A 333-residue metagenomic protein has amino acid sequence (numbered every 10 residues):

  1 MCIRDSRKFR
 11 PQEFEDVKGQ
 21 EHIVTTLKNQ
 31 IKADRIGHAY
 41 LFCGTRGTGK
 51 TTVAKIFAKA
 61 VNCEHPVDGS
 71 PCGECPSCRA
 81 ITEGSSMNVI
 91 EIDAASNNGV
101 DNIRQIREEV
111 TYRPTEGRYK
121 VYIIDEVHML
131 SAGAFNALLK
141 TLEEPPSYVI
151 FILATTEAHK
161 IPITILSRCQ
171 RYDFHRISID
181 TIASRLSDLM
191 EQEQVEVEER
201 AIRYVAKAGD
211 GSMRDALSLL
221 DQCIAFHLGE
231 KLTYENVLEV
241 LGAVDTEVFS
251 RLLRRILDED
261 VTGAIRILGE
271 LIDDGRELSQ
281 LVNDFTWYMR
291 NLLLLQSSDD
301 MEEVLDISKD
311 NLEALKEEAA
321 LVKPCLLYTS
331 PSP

Functional and structural regions predicted by a protein language model:
R4-R171: P-loop/Walker A NTP-binding region and its immediately flanking N-terminal helices in P-loop NTPase folds
I23, E83-M87, Q105, R118 (+2 more regions): Extended, largely alpha-helical regulatory/partner-binding modules appended to the mid-to-C-terminal parts
